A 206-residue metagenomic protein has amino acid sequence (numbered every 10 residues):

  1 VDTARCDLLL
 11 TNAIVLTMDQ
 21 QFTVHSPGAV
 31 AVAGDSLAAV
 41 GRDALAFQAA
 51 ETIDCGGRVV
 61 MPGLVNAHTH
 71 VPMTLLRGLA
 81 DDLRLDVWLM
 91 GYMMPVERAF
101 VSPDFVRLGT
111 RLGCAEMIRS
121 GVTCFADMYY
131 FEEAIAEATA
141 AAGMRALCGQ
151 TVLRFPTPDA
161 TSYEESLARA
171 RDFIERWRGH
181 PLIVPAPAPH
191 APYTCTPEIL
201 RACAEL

Functional and structural regions predicted by a protein language model:
V1-Q48: N-terminal metal-binding scaffold of metallo-dependent hydrolase/deaminase domains
A4-T11, A46-W88, R111-R119: Replace "His-x-His-based motif
L10, I53-D54, A126-D127, A146-C148: General beta-strand structural signal in soluble alpha/beta enzymes
A13, V30, D35, G57 (+5 more regions): Divalent metal-coordination and catalytic microenvironments
M18, H70, Y130: Flexible loop residues that form catalytic and substrate-binding hotspots at small-molecule/glycan-binding clefts
G56, L83-F131, P189-I199: Divalent metal-binding segments
L75-R107, R145-L167: Active-site gating loops and adjacent loop-to-helix segments of metal-dependent hydrolytic enzymes
A134-L206: Metal-coordinating catalytic core of metallo-dependent amide/deamination hydrolases
